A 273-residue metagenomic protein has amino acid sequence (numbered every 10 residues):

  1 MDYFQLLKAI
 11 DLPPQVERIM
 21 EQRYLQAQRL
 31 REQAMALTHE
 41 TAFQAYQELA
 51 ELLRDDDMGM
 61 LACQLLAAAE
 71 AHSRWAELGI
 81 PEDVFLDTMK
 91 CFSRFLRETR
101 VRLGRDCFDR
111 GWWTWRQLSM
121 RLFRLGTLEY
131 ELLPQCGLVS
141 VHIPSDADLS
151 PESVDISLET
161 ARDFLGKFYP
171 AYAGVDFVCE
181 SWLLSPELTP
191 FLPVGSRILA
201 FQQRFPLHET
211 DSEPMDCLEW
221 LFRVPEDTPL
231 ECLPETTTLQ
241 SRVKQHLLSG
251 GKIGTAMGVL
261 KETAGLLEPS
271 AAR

Functional and structural regions predicted by a protein language model:
M1-L149, K167-D176, P190-R273: Non-catalytic substrate-recognition and accessory regions of acyl/acetyltransferase enzymes
S145-V154, L184-P186: Short acidic, S/G/P-rich loop/turn micro-motifs used as interaction or catalytic elements
P151-G166: Well-ordered, non-membrane alpha-helical segments in soluble/globular domains
D176-V178, S185: Extended, charge-biased low-complexity segments that typically form long amphipathic alpha-helices/coiled-coils
